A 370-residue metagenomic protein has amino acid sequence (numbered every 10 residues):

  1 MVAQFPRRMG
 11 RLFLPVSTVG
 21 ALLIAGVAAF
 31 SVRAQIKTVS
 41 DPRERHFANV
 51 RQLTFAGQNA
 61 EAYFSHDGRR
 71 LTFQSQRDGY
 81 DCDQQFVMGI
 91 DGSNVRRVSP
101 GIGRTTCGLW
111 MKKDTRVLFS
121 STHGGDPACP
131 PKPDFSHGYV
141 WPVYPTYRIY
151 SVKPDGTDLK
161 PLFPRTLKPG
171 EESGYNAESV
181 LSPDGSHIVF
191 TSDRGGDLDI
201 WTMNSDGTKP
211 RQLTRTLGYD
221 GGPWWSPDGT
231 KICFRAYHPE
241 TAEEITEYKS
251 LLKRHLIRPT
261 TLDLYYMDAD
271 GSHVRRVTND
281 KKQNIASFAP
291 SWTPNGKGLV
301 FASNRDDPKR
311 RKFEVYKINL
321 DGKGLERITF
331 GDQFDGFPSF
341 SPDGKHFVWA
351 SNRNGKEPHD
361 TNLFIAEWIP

Functional and structural regions predicted by a protein language model:
P15-A28: Bacterial N-terminal signal peptides
Q35-A48: Blade/loop signatures of beta-propeller domains
N49-Q52, S93-R96, T146, T157-P161 (+3 more regions): Predominantly a core beta-strand signature of beta-propeller blades across repeat-based propeller domains
F55-Q58, S75-Q85, P100-R104, S120-I149 (+9 more regions): A flexible loop/linker signature enriched in serine peptidases of the S9 family
H66-D67, K112-K113, P183-D184, P227-D228 (+2 more regions): Residue-level detector of Asp-centered blade-edge/turn motifs that repeat once per structural unit in beta-propeller
G68-T72, V117, I188, I232 (+2 more regions): Hydrophobic beta-strand positions that form the internal "hydrophobic ladder" of WD40/Gbeta-like beta-propeller blades
G89-S93, K153-T157, N204-T208, D268-S272 (+2 more regions): Short loop/turn segments that connect beta-strands within beta-propeller blades
